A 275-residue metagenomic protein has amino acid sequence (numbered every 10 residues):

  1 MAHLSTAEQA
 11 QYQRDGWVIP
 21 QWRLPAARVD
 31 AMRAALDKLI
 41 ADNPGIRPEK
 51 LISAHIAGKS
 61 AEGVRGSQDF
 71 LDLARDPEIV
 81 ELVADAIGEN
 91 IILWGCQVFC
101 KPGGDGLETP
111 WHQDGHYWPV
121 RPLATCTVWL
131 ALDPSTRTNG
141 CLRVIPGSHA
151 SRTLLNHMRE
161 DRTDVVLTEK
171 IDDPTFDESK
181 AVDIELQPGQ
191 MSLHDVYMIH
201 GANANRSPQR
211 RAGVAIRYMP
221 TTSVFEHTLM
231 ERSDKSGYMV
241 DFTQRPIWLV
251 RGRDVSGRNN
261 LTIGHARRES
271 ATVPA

Functional and structural regions predicted by a protein language model:
M1-D15, P20-V120, H157, L229 (+1 more regions): Non-heme Fe(II)-dependent double-stranded beta-helix
D42-P48, M191, Y197-A275: Non-heme Fe(II)/2-oxoglutarate
L51, Q113, R162, V166-E178 (+2 more regions): Short, surface-exposed loop/helix-turn segments at secondary-structure junctions that function as lids/hinges flanking
I79, G103-D105, P134-R137, A150 (+2 more regions): Short, charged/polar surface micro-motifs in flexible loops or helix N-caps
E89, G115, V120-R121, L130-C141 (+2 more regions): Active-site region of the double-stranded beta-helix
Q113-T125, S179-K180, L186, Q209-R210: A short beta-loop-beta micro-motif enriched in histidine and acidic residues
P119-R137, E185, L193, R217-P220: Short, conserved beta-strand element in jelly-roll/cupin
R137-N203: Double-stranded beta-helix
